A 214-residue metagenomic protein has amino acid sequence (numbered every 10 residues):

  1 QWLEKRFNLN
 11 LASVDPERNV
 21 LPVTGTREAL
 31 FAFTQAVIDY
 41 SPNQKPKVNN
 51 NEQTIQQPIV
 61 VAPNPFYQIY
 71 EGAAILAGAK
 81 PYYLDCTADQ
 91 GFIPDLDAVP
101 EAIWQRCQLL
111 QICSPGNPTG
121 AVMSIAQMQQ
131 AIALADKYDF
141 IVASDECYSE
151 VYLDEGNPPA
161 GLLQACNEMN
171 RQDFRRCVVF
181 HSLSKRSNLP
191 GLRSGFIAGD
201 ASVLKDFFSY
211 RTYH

Functional and structural regions predicted by a protein language model:
Q1-A133, E150-V151, E155-N170: Conserved core of the PLP fold type I
K45-N51, Q164-H214: Conserved core segment of the aminotransferase class I/II
P58, K137-F140, F174-R175: A short helix->loop->beta-strand "cap" motif at the edges of active sites that frequently abuts
Y82, A143, V179: Conserved Rossmann-like nucleotide-binding pocket used by diverse enzymes that bind dinucleotide cofactors
Q90, I141, R186-L189: Short glycine/serine/proline-enriched coil/turn segments at secondary-structure junctions
Q105-R106, K137-Y138, Y210: Structured helix-beta-strand junction loops
L109, I141, V178: Short, Asp-centered acidic motifs that coordinate Mg2+ and/or phosphate in catalytic or ligand-binding sites
E146: Walker B catalytic acidic pair
